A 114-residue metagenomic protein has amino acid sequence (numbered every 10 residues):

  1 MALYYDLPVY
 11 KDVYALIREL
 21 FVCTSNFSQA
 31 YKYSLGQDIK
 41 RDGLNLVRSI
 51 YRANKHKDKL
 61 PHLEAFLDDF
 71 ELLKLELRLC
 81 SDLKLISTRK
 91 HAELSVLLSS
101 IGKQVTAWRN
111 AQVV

Functional and structural regions predicted by a protein language model:
M1-V114: Amphipathic alpha-helical assembly/interaction segments
